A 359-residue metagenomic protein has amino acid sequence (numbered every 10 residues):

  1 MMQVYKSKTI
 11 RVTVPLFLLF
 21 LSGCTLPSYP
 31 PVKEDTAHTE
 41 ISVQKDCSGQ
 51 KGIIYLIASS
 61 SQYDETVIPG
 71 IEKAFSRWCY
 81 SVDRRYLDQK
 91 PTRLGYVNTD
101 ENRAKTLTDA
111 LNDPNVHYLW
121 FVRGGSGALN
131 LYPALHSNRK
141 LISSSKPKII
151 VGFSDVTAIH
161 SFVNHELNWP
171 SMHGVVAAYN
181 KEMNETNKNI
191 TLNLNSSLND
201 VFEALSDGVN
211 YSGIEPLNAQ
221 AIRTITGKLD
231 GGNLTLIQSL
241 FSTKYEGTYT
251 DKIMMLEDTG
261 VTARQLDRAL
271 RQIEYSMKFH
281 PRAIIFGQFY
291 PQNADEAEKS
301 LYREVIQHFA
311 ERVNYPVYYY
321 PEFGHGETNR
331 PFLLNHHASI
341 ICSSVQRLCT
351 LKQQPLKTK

Functional and structural regions predicted by a protein language model:
M2-V14: Bacterial N-terminal signal peptides that target proteins for export
S22-G23: C-terminal motif of bacterial Sec signal peptides marking the signal peptidase cleavage site
Y29-D113: ATP/NTP phosphate-donor binding region
L87-K146: N-terminal small/polar loop signature for handling phosphorylated ligands or for N-terminal nucleophile
S137-F162, P170-A177, P316: Short, acidic/small-residue loops that bind anionic groups at enzyme active sites
W169-L236: Conserved anion/nucleotide-ligand pocket segment
Y245-E298, Y302: Internal helical hairpin/lid segments
Q288-K359: ATP/nucleoside-binding phosphotransfer catalytic cores, i.e., glycine-rich phosphate-binding loops
